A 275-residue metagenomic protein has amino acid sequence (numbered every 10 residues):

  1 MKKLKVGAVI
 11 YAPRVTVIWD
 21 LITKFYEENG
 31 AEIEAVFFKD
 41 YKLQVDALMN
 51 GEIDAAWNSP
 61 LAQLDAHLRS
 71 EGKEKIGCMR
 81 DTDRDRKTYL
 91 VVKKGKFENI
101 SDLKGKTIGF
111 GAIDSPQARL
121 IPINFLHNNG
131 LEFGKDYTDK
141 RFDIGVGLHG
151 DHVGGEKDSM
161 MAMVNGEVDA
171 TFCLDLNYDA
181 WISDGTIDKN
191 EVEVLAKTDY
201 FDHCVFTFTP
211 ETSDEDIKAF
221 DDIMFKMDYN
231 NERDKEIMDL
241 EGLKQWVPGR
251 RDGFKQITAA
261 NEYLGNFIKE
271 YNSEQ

Functional and structural regions predicted by a protein language model:
M1-A8, P13-I18, F201, F208 (+1 more regions): An extracytoplasmic/periplasmic, membrane-proximal ligand-sensing/linker region
K3-N29, F38, L61, D85-S159 (+1 more regions): Bilobed "Venus flytrap"/periplasmic-binding protein-like clamshell domains and structurally analogous long
K42-A66: N-terminal low-complexity or amphipathic/hydrophobic leaders
L48-M49, L103, M163-V164: Hydrophobic residues within well-ordered alpha-helices
W57-E71, H127-N128, K157-K189: A ligand-binding cleft/hinge motif common to bilobed small-molecule-binding domains
D65-F97: Glycine/small-residue-rich loop that forms an oxyanion/phosphate-binding "nest" at active or ligand-binding sites
K73-D83, D136-F142, A180-Y200: Short beta-strand->loop
